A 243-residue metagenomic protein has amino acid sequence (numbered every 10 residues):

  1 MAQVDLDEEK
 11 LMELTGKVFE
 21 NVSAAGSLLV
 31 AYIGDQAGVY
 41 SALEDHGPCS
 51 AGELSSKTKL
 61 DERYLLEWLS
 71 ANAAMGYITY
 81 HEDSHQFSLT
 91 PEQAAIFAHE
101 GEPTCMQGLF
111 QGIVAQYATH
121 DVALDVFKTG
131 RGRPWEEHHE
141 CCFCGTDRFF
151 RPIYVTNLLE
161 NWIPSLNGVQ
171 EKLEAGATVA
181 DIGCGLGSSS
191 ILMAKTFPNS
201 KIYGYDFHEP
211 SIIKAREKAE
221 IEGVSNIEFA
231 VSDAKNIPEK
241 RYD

Functional and structural regions predicted by a protein language model:
V4-D5, E9, K17-A42, K57 (+2 more regions): Conserved Class I S-adenosyl-L-methionine-dependent methyltransferase catalytic core
A51-S56: A short acidic, leucine-rich amphipathic alpha-helix
I182: Conserved beta-strand/loop positions that form the S-adenosyl-L-methionine
L186-N199: Conserved SAM-binding loop of SAM-dependent methyltransferases across substrates and taxa, primarily the Class I
H208: Conserved SAM/SAH-binding beta-strand->alpha-helix loop
A215-R216: Conserved SAM-binding loop
G223-A234: Conserved SAM-binding strand-loop segment of SAM-dependent methyltransferases
K235-D243: A short acidic, Gly/Pro-enriched loop at the edge of an enzyme's catalytic core that lines a small-molecule cofactor
